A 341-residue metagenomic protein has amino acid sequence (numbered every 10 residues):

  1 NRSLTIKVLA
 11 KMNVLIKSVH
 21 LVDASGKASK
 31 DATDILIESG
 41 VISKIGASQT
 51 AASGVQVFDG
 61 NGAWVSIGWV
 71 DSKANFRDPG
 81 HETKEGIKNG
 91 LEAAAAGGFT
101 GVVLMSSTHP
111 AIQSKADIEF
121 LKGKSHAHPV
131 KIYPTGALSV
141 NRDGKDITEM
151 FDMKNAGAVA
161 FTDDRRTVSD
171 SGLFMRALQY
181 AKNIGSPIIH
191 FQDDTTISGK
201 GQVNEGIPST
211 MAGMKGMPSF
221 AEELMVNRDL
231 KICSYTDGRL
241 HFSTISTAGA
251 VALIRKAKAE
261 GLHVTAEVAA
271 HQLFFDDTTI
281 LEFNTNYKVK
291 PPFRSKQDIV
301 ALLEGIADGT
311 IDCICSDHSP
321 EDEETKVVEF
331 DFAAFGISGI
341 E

Functional and structural regions predicted by a protein language model:
R2, I6-S53: N-terminal metal-binding scaffold of metallo-dependent hydrolase/deaminase domains
V19, G40, G62, K73 (+8 more regions): Divalent metal-coordination and catalytic microenvironments
Q49-V65: Active-site metal-binding motif and surrounding structural segment of the metallo-beta-lactamase
G60-S125: Metal-associated gating/positioning segment near the N- to mid-region
S72-E85, Y133-D146, K215-S219: Active-site mouth loops of central-metabolism enzymes
K115-K131, Y180-H190: Alpha-helix-loop-beta-strand connector modules within alpha/beta enzyme cores
I147-I314: Histidine/acidic residue-rich metal-binding segments in metalloenzymes
E222, F332-E341: Gly/Ser/Thr-rich active-site loops/lids in small-molecule metabolic enzymes that frequently grip phosphoryl groups
